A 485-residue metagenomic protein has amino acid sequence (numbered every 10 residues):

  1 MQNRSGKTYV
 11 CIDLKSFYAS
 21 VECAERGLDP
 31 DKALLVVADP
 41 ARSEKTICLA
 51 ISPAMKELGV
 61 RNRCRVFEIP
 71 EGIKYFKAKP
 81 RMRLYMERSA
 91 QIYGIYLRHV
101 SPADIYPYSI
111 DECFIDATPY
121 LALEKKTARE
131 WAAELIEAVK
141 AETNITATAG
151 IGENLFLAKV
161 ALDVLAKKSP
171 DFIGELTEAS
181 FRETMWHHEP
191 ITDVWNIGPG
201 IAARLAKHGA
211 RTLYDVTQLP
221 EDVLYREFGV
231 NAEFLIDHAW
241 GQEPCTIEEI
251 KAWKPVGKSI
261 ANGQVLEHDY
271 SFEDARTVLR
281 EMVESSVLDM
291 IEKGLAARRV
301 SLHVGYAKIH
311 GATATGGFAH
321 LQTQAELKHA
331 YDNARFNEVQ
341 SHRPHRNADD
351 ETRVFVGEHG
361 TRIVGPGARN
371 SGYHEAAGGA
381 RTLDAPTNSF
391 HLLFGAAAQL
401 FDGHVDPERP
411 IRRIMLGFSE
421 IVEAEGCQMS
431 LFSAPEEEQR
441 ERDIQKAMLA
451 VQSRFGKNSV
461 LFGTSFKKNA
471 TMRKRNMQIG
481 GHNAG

Functional and structural regions predicted by a protein language model:
M1-E25, L157, H187, P199 (+7 more regions): Non-catalytic peripheral regions of nucleotide-handling enzymes
M1-I110, F114, A239: Residues that scaffold, gate, or flank divalent-cation-dependent active/transport sites
C11, D193, A203-I411, G426: DNA-contacting surface of Y-family translesion DNA polymerases
D13, G59, I69, D111 (+6 more regions): A residue-level signal for conserved active-site and pocket-lining positions in enzyme catalytic cores
M55-L58, R182-L213: Amphipathic, charged-and-aliphatic alpha-helical interface segments that function as noncatalytic docking
Y108-E112, G152-L155, L295-R299, R409-R413: Short Gly/Ser/Thr- and Asp/Glu-enriched loop/turn motifs at secondary-structure junctions
F114-I136, G209: Catalytic palm subdomain of template-directed nucleic-acid polymerases, centered on the conserved carboxylate motif
E130-E189: Long, highly charged, low-complexity intrinsically disordered interaction regions that mediate electrostatic DNA/RNA
